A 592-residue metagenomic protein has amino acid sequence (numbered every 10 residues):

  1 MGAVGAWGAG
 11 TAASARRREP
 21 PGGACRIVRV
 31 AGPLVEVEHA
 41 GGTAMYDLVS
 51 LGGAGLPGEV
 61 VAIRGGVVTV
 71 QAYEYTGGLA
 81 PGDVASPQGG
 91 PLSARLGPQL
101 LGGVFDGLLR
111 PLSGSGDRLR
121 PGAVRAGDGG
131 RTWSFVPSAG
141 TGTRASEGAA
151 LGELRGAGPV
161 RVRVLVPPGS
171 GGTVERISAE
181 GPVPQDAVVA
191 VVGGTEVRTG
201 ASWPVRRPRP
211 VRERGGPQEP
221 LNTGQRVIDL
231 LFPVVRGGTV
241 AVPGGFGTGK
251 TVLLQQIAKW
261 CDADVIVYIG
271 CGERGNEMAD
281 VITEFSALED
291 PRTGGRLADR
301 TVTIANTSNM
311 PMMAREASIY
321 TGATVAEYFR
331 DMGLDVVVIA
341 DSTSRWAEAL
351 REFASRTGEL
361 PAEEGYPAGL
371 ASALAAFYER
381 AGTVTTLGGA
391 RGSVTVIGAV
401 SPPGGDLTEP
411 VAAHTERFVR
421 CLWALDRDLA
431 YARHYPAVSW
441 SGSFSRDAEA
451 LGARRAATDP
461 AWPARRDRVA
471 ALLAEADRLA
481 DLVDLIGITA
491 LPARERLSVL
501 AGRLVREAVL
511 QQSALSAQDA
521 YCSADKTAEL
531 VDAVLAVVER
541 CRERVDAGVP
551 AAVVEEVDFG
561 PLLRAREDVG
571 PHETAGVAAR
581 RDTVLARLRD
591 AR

Functional and structural regions predicted by a protein language model:
G2-S113, R118-R120: N-terminal accessory targeting/assembly segments
P33-E38, V68-E74, G130-T141, T173-I177 (+1 more regions): Short alpha-helix capping/helix-loop boundary micro-motifs
A40, A54, G90-P91, L109 (+4 more regions): Short, surface-exposed secondary-structure boundary micro-motifs
S50, A85-P87, S146, L151-G152 (+3 more regions): Hydrophobic beta-strand signal
A62-V67, P98-L109, V160-G181, E196-R212: Short, compositionally biased
S115-F135, A139-G158, V162-P167, V183-G238 (+3 more regions): P-loop NTPase nucleotide-binding/switch module
L230-P233, G237-F559: P-loop NTPase catalytic core
V545-R592: C-terminal amphipathic alpha-helical interaction region
